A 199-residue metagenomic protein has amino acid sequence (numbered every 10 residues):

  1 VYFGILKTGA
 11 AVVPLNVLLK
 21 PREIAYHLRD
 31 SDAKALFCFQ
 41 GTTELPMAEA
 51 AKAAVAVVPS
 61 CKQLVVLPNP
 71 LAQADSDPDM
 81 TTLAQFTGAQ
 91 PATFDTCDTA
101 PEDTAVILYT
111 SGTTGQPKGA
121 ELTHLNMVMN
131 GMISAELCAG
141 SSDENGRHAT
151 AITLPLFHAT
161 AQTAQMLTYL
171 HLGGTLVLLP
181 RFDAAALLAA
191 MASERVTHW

Functional and structural regions predicted by a protein language model:
V1-V13, V17, P21, R29-A35 (+3 more regions): A short helix-loop-beta submotif of the ANL/AMP-binding
I5, L36, T104, T110-T113 (+4 more regions): Conserved S/T- and glycine-rich ATP-binding loop of Class I adenylate-forming
A10-L28, Q40-A50, G174-E194: ATP-dependent adenylate-forming carboxylate-activation enzymes
R22, K34, L83-A84, E102 (+3 more regions): Structural detector for helix-capping/boundary residues
D32, P59, P91, R195-V196: Residue-level detector of structured alpha->beta connecting loops
T42-P101: ANL superfamily adenylate-forming
Q90-E102, I107-T153, L172-G174: Conserved adenylate-forming
V128-A149, F157-H198: Conserved AMP-binding/adenylation subdomain of ANL enzymes
